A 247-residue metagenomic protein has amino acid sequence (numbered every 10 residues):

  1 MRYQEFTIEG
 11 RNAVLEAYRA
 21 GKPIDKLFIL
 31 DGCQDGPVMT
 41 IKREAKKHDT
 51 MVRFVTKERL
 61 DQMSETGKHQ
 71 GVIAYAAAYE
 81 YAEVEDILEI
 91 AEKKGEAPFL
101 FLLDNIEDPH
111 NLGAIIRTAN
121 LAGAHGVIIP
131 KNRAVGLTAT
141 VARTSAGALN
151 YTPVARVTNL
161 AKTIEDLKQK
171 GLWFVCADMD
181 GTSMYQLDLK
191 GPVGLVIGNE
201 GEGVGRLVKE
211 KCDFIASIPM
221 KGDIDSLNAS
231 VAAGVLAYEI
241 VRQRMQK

Functional and structural regions predicted by a protein language model:
M1-I90: N-terminal positively charged helical leader segments and presequences
L15, L121, R143-A148, R206-K247: Structured adenosyl-cofactor binding patch, chiefly the S-adenosyl-L-methionine
E16-P23, I29, M39, T50 (+1 more regions): RNA substrate-binding interface of SAM-dependent RNA methyltransferases
P37, A134-T140, E202-K211: Short, glycine/polar-rich helix-capping loops at beta-to-alpha or helix-loop-helix junctions that flank or form
T56, A77, D104, P130-K131 (+5 more regions): Short beta->alpha connector loops at strand-helix junctions that form conserved, small/polar/Pro-enriched
E58-M63, E80-A82, L160-I164, T182-M184 (+1 more regions): A short acidic, often aromatic-flanked loop/helix-cap motif at beta-alpha or helix-coil junctions that lines enzyme
M63-A77, A148, P153, V157 (+1 more regions): Short basic, glycine-rich beta-strand/loop surfaces that mediate nucleic-acid
V175-N228: Active-site/ligand-binding-proximal alpha/beta "capping" segment
